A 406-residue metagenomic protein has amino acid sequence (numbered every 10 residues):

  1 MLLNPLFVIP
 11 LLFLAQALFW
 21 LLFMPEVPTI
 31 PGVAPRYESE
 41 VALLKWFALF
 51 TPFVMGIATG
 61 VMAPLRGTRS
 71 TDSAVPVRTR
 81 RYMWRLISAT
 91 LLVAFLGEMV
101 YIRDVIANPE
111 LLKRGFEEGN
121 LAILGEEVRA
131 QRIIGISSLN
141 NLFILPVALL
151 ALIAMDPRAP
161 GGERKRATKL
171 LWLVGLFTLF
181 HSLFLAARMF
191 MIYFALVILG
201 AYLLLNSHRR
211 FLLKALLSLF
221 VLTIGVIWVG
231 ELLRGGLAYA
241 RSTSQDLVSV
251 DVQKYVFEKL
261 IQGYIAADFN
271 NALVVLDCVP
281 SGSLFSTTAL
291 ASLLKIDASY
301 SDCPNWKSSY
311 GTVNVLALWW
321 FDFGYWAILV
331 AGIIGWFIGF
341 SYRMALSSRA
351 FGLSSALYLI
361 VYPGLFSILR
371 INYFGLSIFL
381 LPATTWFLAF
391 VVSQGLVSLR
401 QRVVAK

Functional and structural regions predicted by a protein language model:
M1-D104: A structural signal for hydrophobic alpha-helical transmembrane segments in multi-pass membrane proteins
L2-L12, G161-L171, A345-Y358: Membrane-interfacial loop-to-transmembrane alpha-helix junctions, especially the N-terminal start
K45-R66, N141-L152, A195-I198, G332-I333 (+1 more regions): Hydrophobic cores of alpha-helical transmembrane segments in multi-pass inner/ER membrane proteins, independent
T51, W84-V100, S137-A148, S308-S309 (+1 more regions): Hydrophobic alpha-helical transmembrane segments
L65-R209, F220-Y239, V403: Membrane-embedded catalytic interface detector for glycan/lipid assembly enzymes
E118-I134, I224-G339: Small-residue-enriched transmembrane helix-hairpin modules in multi-pass membrane proteins
R188-L196, F211-A215, L329-A331, S377: Hydrophobic alpha-helical membrane segments of integral membrane proteins
S308-K406: Hydrophobic alpha-helical segments
